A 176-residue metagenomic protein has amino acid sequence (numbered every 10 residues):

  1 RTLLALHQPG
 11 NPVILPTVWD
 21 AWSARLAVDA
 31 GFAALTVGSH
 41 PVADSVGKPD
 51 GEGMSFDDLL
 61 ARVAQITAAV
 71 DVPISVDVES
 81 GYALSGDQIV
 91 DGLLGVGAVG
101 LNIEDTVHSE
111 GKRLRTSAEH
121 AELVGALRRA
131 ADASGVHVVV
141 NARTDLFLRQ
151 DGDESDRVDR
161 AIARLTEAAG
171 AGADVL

Functional and structural regions predicted by a protein language model:
R1-L176: Alpha/beta enzyme core
